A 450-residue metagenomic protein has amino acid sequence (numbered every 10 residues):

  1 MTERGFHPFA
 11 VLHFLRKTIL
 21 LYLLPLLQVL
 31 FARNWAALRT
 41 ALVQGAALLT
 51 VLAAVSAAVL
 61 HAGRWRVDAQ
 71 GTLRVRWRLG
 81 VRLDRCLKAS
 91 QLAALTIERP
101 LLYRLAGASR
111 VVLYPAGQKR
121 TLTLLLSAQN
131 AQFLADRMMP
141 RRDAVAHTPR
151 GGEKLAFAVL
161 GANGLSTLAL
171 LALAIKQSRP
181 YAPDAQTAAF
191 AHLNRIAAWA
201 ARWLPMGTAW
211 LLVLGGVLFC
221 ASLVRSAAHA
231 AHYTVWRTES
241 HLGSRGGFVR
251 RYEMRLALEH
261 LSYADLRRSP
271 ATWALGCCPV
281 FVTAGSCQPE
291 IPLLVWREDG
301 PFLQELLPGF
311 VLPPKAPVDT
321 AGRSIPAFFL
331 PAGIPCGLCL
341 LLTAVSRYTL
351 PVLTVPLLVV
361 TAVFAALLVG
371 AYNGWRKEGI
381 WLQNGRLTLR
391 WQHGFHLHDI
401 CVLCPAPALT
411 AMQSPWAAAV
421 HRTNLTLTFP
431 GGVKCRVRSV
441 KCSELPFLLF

Functional and structural regions predicted by a protein language model:
M1-F450: N-terminal basic, Ser/Thr-rich segments that initiate or prime the first beta/alpha elements at protein or domain
